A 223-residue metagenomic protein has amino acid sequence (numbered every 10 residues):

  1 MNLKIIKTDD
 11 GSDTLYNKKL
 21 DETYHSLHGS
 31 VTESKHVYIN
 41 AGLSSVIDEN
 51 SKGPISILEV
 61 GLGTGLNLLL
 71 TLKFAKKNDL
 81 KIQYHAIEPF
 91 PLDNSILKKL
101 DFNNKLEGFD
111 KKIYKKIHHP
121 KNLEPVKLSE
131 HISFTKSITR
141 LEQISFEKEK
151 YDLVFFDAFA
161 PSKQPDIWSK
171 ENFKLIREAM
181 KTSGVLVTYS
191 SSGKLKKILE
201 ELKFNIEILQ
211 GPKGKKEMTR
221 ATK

Functional and structural regions predicted by a protein language model:
M1-I55, L72-F102, L106: Rossmann-like AdoMet
G61-G63, E88: Conserved S-adenosyl-L-methionine
G65-L69: Glycine-rich SAM-binding Motif I of class I
I96-E147: S-adenosyl-L-methionine
D152-D166: A short SAM/SAH-binding and catalytic strip from SAM-dependent methyltransferases
F155, T182-S190: Conserved beta-strand signature within the Rossmann-like core of class I S-adenosyl-L-methionine
D166-S183: A short glycine-rich, Lys/Arg-flanked "PGG" loop and its adjoining helix->strand segment in the class I
L202-K223: Core SAM-dependent methyltransferase catalytic element
